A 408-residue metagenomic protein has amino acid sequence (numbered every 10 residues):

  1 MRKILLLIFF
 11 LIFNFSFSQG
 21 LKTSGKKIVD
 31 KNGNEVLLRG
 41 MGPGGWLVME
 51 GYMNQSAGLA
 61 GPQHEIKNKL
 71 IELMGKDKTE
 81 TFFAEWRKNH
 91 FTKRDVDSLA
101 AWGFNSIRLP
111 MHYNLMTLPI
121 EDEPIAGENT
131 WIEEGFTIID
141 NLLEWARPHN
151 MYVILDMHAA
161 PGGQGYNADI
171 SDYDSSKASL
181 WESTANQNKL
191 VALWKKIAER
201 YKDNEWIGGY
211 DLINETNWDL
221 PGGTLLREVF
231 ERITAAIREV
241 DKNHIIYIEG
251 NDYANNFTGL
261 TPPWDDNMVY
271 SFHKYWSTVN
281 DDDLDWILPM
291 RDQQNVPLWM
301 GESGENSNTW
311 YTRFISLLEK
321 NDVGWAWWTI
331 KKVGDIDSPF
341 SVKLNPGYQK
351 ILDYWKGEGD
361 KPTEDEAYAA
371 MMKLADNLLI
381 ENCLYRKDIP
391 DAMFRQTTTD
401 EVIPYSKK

Functional and structural regions predicted by a protein language model:
M1-Q19: Bacterial Sec-dependent N-terminal signal peptides
L5, V153-I154, W299: Conserved Rossmann-like nucleotide-binding pocket used by diverse enzymes that bind dinucleotide cofactors
F17-K27: Short acidic, Pro/Gly- and aromatic-enriched capping/linker segments at domain boundaries
S18-G20, E35-G40, N267-V269: A residue-level signal for beta-strand positions that form part of recognition/binding surfaces within mature
G20, E134-I138, N306-T309: Short, glycine/acidic-rich beta->alpha junctions
K27, N32-L38, P43-I245, G250-T258: Active-site mouth of glycoside hydrolases
E182-V333, D337-K356: Extracellular glycoside hydrolase catalytic/binding regions
W310-K408: Aromatic-rich peripheral "rim/lid" segments of glycoside hydrolase catalytic domains that contact and position glycan
